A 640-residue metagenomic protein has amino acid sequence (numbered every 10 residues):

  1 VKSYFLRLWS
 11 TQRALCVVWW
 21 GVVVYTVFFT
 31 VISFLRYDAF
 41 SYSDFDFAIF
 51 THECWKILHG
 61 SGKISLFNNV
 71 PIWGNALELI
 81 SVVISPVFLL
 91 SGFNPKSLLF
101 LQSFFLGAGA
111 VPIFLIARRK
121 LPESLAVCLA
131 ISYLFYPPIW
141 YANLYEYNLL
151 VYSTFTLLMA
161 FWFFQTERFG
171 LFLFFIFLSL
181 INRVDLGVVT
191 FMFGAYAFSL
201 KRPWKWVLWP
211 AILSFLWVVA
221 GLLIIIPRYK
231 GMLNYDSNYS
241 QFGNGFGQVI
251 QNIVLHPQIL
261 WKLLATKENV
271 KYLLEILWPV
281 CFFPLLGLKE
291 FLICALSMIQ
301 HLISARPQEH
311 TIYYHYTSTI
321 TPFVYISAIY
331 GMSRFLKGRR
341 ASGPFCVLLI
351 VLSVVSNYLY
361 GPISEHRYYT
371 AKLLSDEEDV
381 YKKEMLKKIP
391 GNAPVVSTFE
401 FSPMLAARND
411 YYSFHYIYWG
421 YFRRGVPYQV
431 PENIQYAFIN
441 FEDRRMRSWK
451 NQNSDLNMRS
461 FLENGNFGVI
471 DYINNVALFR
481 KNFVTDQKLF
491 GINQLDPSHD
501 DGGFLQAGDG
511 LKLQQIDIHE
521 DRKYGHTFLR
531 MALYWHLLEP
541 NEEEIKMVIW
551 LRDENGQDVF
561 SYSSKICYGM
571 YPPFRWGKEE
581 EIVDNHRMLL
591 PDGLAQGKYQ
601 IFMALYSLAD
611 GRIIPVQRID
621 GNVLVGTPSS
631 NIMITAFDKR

Functional and structural regions predicted by a protein language model:
V1-L8, V189-F215: Perimembrane helix-loop-helix junctions
W19-T26, S124, I212-F215, F335-G361: Signature aromatic-anchored transmembrane alpha helix within multi-pass, membrane-resident enzymes that catalyze glycan
I32, A39, D46, K56 (+3 more regions): Membrane-lumen/periplasm interface segments of specific transmembrane helices in polyprenyl phosphate-linked
S97-K120, M159: Transmembrane-helix motifs of polytopic, lipid-linked glycan transferases
P112-L115, S132, V151-I176, G194: Specific aromatic-rich, kink-prone transmembrane helix
A126-F135, I176, L180: Short helix- or helix-capping micro-motifs that position conserved polar/aromatic residues at function-defining sites
L292-K337: Hydrophobic/aromatic-rich transmembrane helices and adjacent perimembrane loops
D379-E400, M404, I417-R640: C-terminal luminal/periplasmic domains and tails of membrane-associated envelope-modifying transferases
